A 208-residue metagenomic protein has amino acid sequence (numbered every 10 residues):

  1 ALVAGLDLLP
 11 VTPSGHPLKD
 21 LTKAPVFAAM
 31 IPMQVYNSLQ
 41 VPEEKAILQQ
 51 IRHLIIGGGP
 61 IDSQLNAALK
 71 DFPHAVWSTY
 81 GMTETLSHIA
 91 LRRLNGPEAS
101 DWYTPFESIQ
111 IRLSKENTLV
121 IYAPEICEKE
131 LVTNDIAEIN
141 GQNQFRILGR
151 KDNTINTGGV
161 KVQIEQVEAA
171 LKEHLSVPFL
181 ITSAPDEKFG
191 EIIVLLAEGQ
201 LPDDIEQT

Functional and structural regions predicted by a protein language model:
A1-N37: AMP-binding/adenylate-forming
P25-F27, R52, D135: Conserved acidic residues
F27-A29, I55, L196: Structural motif
V41-P97: Gly/Ser/Thr-rich phosphate-binding loop
W77-E84, Y103-T104, T182-P185: Beta-strand->loop->alpha-helix junctions that form or flank phosphate-binding loops in nucleotide-handling enzymes
A90-L94, S114, E198: Short beta-strand-to-turn element immediately C-terminal to the catalytic PLP-Schiff-base lysine in fold type I
Q110-V132, I136-E138, Q144, V194: AMP-binding/adenylate-forming core of the ANL superfamily
N134-T208: AMP-binding/adenylate-forming catalytic core of the ANL superfamily
